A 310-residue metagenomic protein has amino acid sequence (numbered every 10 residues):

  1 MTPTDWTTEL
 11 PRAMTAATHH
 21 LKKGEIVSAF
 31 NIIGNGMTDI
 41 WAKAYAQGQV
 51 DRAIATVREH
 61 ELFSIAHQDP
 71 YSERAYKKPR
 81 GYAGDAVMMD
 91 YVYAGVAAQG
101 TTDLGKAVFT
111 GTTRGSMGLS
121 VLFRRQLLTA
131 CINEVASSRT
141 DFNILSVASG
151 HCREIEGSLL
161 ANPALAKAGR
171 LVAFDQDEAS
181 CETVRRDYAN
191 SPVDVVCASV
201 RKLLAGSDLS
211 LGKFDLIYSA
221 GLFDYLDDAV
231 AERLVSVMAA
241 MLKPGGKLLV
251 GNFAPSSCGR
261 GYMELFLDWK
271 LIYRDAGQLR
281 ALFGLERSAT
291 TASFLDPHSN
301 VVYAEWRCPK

Functional and structural regions predicted by a protein language model:
M1-A44, Q49-E59, G111-V121, R125-A136 (+5 more regions): Class I (Rossmann-like) S-adenosyl-L-methionine-dependent methyltransferase catalytic domain, capturing the SAM-binding
T56-E61, H67-R139: Class I SAM-dependent methyltransferase Rossmann-like catalytic core, especially the SAM/SAH-binding loop
Q68-Y71, F214-I217, S257-Y262: Short acidic (Asp/Glu) and glycine-rich catalytic loops that position anionic groups and cofactors
N143-L145, L216: Conserved catalytic-site loops of classical short-chain dehydrogenases/reductases
A148: Conserved S-adenosyl-L-methionine
A205-I217: A short acidic, Gly/Pro-enriched loop at the edge of an enzyme's catalytic core that lines a small-molecule cofactor
F214-A229: A short SAM/SAH-binding and catalytic strip from SAM-dependent methyltransferases
E232-P244: A short glycine-rich, Lys/Arg-flanked "PGG" loop and its adjoining helix->strand segment in the class I
